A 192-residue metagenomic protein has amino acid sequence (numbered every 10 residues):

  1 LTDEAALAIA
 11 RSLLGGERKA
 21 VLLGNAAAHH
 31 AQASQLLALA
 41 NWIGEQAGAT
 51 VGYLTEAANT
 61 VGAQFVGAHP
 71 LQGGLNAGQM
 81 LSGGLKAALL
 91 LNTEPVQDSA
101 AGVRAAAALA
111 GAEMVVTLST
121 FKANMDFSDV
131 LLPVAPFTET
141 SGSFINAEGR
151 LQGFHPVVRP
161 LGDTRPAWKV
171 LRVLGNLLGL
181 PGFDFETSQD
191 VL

Functional and structural regions predicted by a protein language model:
L1-L192: Non-catalytic alpha/beta scaffold blocks inside enzyme catalytic domains
